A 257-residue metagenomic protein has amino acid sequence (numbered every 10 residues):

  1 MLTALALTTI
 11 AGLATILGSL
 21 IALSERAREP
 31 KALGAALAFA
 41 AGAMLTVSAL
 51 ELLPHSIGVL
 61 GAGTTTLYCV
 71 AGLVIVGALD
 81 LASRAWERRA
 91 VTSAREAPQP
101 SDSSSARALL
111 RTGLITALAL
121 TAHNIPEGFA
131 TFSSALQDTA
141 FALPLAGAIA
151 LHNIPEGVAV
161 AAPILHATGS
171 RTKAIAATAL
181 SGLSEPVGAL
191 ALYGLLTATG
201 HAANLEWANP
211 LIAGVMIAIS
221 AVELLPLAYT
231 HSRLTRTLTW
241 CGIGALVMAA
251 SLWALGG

Functional and structural regions predicted by a protein language model:
M1-G257: Intrinsically disordered, metal-sensing/regulatory segments
